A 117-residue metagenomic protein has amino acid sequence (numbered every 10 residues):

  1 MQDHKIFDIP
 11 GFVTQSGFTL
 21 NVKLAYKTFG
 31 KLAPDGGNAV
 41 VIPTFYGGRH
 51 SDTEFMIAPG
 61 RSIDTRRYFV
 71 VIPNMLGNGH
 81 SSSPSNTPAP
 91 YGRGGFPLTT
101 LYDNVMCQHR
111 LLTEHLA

Functional and structural regions predicted by a protein language model:
M1-A39: Catalytic-loop region of hydrolases
F7-I9, P43, P73, Q108: Generic structural hydrophobic/aromatic packing signal, biased to beta-strands
F12-S16, A58-R61, R110-E114: Catalytic micro-motifs at enzyme active sites that drive phosphoryl/nucleotidyl and oxygen chemistry
L20, T99-Y102: Conserved phosphate-coordination/catalytic loops
K27-A89: N-terminal cap/lid subdomain of alpha/beta-hydrolase-fold enzymes
Y91, G95, Y102-A117: Conserved acidic catalytic loop of the alpha/beta-hydrolase fold
